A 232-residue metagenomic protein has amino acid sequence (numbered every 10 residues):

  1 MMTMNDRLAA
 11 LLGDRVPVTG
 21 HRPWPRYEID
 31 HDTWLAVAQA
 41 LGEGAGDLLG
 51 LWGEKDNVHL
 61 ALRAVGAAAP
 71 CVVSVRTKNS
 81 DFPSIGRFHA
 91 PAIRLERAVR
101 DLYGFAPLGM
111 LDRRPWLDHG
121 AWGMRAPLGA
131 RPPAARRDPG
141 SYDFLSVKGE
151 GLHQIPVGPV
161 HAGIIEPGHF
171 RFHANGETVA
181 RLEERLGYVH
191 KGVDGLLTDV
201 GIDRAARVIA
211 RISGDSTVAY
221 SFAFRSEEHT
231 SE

Functional and structural regions predicted by a protein language model:
M1-T178: Terminal low-complexity/charged segments
L8, L12, L196, A205-V208 (+1 more regions): Generic structural signal of hydrophobic/aromatic residues within well-ordered alpha-helices of folded domains
G86-A90, G214-V218, E232: Short, conserved micro-motifs enriched in small and acidic residues
T178-V218: N-terminal cap/recognition module
R225-E232: Residue-level detector of conserved catalytic or cofactor/ligand-binding positions in enzyme active sites
